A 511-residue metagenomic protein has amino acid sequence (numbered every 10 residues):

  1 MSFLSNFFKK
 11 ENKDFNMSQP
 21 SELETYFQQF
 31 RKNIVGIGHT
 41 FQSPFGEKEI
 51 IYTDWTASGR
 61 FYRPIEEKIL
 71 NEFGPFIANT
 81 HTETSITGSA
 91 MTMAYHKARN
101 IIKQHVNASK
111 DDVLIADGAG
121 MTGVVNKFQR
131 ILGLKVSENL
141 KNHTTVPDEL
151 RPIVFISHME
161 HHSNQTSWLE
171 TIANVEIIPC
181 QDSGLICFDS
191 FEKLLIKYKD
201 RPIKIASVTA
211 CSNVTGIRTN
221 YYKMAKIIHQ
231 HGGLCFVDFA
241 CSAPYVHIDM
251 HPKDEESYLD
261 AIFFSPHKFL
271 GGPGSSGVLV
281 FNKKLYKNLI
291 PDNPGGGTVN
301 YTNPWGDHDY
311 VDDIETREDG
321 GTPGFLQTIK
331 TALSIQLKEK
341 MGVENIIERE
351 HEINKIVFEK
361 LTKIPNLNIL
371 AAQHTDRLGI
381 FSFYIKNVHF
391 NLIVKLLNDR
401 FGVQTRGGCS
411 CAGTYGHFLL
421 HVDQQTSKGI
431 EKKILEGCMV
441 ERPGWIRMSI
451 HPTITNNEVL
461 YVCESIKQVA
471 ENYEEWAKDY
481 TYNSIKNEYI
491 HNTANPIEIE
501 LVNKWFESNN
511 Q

Functional and structural regions predicted by a protein language model:
S2-Q511: Pyridoxal 5′-phosphate
